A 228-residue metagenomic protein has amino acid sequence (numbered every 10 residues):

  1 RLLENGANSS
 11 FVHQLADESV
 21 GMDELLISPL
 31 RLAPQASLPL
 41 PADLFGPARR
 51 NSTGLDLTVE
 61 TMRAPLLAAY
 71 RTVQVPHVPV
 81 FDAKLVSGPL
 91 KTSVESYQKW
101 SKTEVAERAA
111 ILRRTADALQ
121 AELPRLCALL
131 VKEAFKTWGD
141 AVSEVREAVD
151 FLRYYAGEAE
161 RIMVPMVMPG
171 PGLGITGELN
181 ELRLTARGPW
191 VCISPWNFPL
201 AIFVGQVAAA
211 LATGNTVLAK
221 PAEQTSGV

Functional and structural regions predicted by a protein language model:
L2: Conserved, mostly hydrophobic/aromatic
N8, H13-K132, K136, Y154-V164: Short, structured beta/alpha segment
S9-S10, F198, T225: Glycine-rich nucleotide phosphate-binding loop and flanking beta-alpha elements of Rossmann-like dinucleotide-binding
L15, S143-E144, E223: Residue-level "edge-of-site" marker
R113-V207: N-terminal Rossmann NAD(P)-binding subdomain characteristic of aldehyde/semialdehyde dehydrogenases
L211-A212: Short hydrophobic alpha-helices that are characteristic scaffold elements of the AMP-binding
A219-V228: ATP-dependent adenylate-forming carboxylate-activation enzymes
